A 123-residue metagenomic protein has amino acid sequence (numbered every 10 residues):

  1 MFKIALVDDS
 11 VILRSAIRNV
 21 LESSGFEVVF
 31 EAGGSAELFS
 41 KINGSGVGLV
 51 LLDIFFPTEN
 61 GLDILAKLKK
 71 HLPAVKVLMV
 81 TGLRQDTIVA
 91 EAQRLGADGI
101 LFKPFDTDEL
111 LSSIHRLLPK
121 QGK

Functional and structural regions predicted by a protein language model:
V11-F30: Two-component/phosphorelay signaling modules centered on CheY-like receiver
E31-L49: Acidic, metal-coordinating helix/loop segments flanking the phosphotransfer/catalytic sites of two-component signaling
G34, N60-D63: Acidic catalytic/metal-coordinating carboxylates
P57: The feature encodes the CheY-like receiver
L62-A74: Short amphipathic alpha-helix used as the core "switch/output" element in two-component signaling
D63, R84-G99: Alpha4 helix (beta4-alpha4-beta5 surface) of REC/receiver domains from two-component response regulators
T87, F105-H115: C-terminal output helix
